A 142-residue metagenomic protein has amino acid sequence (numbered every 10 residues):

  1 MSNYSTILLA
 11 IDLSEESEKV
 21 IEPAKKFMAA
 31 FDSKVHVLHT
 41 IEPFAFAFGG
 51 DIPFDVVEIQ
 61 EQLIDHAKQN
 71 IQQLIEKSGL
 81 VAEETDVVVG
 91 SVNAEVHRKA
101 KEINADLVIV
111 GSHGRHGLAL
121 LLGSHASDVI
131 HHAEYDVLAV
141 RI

Functional and structural regions predicted by a protein language model:
S2, I75-V108: Structural beta-alpha unit
S2-F54: Small/aliphatic-rich secondary-structure junction motif
K25, Q72, S127: Active-site phosphate/pyrophosphate- and oxyanion-stabilizing loops and adjacent acidic/basic residues in soluble
L38, E84-V88, L138: General small-molecule cofactor/ligand-binding pocket signal
F44-A45, E95, G117: Generic structural signal for helix capping and beta-alpha/helix-loop junctions
D55-A67: A short acidic, glycine-rich active-site loop that binds or catalyzes chemistry on phosphate/adenosine moieties
H66, V87-S91, H113: Short beta->alpha linker loops
R98-I142: Gly/Ser-rich helix-loop-strand patches that form or flank binding pockets for ribonucleotide-derived cofactors
